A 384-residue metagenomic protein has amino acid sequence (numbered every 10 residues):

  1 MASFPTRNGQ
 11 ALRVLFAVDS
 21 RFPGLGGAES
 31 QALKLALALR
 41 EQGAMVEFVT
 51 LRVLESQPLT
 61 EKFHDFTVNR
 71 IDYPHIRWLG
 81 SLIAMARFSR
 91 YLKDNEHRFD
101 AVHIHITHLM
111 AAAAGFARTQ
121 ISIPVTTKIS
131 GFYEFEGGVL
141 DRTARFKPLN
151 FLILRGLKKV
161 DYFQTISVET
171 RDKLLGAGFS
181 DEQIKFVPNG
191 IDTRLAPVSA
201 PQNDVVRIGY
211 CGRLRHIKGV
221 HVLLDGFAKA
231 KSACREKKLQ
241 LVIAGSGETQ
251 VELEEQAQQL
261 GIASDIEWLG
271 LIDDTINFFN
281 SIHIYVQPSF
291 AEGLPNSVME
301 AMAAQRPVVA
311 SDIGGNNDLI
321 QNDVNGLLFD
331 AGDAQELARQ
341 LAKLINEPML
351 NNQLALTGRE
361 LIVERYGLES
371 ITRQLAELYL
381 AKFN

Functional and structural regions predicted by a protein language model:
S30, K34, V206, Y210-S232 (+4 more regions): A conserved mid-protein helix/loop that constitutes part of the nucleotide-sugar donor-binding site
S56, M85, A101-S122, T126-F135: An aromatic- and histidine-rich active-site surface loop
P124, E134-K159: Nucleotide-sugar donor phosphate/pyrophosphate-binding loop at the beta->alpha transition of glycosyltransferases
E169, G190: Carbohydrate-associated surface elements
L271, F290: Aromatic "clamp/platform" in nucleotide-sugar-dependent glycosyltransferases that forms part of the donor/acceptor
P307-A310, I320: Short hydrophobic beta-strand element within catalytic cores of glycosyltransferases and related nucleotide-activated
Q321-D323, L327-A334, K343-M349: Conserved acidic donor-binding segment of nucleotide-sugar-dependent glycosyltransferases
E336, K343, L350-R365, I371-E377: A short, well-ordered alpha-helix in the C-terminal region of glycosyltransferases
